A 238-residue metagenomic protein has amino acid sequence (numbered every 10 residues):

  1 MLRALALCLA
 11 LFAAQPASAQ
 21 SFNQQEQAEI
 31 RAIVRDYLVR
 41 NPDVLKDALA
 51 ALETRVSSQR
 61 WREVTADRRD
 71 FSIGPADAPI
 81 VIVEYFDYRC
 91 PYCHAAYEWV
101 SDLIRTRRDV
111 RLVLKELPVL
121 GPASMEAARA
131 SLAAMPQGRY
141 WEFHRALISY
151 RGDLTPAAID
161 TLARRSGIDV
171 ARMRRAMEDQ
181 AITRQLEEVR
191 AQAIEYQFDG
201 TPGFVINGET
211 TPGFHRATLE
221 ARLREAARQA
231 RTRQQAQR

Functional and structural regions predicted by a protein language model:
R3-A14: Bacterial N-terminal signal peptides
A14-R62: N-terminal targeting signals for export/organelle localization
Q20-Q27, R164-R238: C-terminal cap of thioredoxin/glutaredoxin-like
E29, I33, R40, V44-D47 (+10 more regions): Extracytoplasmic/secreted proteins, especially bacterial periplasmic and envelope-associated proteins
V64-I80, I104-R105: A short beta-strand-turn-helix
V83, H94-R164, D169, I194-D199 (+3 more regions): Structural alpha/beta surface segment adjacent to cysteine/selenocysteine redox centers across thiol/disulfide enzymes
F86-R89, G200: Short pre-active-site segment immediately N-terminal to redox-active cysteine/selenocysteine motifs in thiol-based
C90-A96, G203-V205: The canonical Cys-X-X-Cys-His
